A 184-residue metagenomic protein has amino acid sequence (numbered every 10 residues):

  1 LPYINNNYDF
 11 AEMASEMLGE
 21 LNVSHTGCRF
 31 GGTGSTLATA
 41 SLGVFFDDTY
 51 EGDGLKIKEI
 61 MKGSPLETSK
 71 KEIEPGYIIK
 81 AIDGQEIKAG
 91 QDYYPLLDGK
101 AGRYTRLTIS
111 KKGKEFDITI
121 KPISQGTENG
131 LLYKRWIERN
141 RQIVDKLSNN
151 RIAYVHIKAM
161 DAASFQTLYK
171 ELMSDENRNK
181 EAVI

Functional and structural regions predicted by a protein language model:
L1-H25: Amphipathic alpha-helical substructures
L1-P2, G31-S35, K56-E59, G63-P65 (+2 more regions): Cleft-lining beta-strand/loop regions that shape enzyme active-site pockets
E16, E20-G63, E67, Q142-K146: PDZ/PDZ-like peptide-tail recognition elements
G76: Conserved catalytic motifs of ABC-family nucleotide-binding domains
